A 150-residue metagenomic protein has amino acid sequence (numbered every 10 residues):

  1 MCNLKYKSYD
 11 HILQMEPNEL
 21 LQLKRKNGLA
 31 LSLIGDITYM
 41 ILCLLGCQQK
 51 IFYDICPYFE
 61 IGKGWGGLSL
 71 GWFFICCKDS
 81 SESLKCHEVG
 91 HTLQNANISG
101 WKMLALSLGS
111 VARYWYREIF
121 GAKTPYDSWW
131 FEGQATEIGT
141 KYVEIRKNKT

Functional and structural regions predicted by a protein language model:
C2-W65, K102-T150: Metalloprotease/metallohydrolase-associated module, dominated by Zn2+-dependent proteases
D54-E82: Active-site scaffold of zinc-dependent metalloenzymes
K78-Q94: Short alpha-helix carrying the canonical HExxH Zn2+-binding catalytic motif
V89-L108: Catalytic Zn2+-binding segment of zinc metalloproteases
